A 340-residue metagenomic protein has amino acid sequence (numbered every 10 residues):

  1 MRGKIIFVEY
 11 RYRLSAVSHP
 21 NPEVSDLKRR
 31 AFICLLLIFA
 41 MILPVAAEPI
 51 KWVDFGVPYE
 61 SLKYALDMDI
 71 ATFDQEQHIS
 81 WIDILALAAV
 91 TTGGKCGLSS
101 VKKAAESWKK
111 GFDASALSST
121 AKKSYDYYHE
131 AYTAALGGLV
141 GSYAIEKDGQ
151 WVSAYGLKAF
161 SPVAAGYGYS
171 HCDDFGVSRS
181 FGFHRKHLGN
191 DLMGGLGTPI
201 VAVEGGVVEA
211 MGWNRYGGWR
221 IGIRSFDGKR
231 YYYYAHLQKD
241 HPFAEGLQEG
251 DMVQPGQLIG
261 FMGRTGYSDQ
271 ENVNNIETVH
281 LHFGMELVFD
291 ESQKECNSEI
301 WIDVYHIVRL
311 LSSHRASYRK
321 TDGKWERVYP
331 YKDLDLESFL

Functional and structural regions predicted by a protein language model:
R11-P20, V24: Short, basic, low-complexity termini and linkers enriched in Ser/Thr/Gly/Pro that act as targeting/leader peptides
L27-S124: Cationic-aromatic interfacial patches
G111-W219, P255, R309-L340: Surface-exposed, glycine-biased beta-strand/turn segments
D191-M193, V201-A202, G222, Y231-A235 (+2 more regions): Structural recognition of the beta-strand scaffold that forms the well-ordered cores of secreted hydrolase catalytic
V203-G246, Q270-T278: Zn2+-dependent peptidoglycan hydrolase active-site motif and core
D251-D322: Conserved, short, structured surface segments that act as functional micro-motifs
